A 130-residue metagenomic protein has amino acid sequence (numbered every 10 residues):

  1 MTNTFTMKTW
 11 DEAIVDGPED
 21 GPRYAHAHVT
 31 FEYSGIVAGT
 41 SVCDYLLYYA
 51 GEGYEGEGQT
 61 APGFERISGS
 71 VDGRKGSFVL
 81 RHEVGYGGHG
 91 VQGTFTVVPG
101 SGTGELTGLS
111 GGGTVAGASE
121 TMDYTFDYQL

Functional and structural regions predicted by a protein language model:
M1-L130: Beta-strand-enriched cores of mature, soluble protein domains
